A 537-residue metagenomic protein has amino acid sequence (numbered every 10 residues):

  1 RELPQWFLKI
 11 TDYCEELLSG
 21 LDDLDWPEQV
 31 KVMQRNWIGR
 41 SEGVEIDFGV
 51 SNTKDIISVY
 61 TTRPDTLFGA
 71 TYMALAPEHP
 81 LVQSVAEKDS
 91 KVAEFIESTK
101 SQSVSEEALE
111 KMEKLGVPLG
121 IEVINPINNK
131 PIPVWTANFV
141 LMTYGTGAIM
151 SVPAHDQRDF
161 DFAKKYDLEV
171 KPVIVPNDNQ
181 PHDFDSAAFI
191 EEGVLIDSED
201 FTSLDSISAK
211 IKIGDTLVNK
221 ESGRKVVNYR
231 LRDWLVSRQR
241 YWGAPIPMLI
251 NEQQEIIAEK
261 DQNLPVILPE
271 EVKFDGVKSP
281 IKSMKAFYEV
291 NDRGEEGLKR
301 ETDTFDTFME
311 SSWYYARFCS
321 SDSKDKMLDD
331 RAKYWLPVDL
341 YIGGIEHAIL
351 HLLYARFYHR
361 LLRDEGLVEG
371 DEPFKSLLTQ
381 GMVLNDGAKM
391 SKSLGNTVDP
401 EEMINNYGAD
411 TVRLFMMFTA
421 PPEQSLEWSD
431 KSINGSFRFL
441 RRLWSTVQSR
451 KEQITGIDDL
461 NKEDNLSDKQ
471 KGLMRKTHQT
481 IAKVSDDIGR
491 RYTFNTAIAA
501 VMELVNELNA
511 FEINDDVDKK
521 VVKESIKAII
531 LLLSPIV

Functional and structural regions predicted by a protein language model:
R1-I57, A148-Q262, V272, S279-P280 (+3 more regions): Residue patterns forming the tRNA-binding/recognition surfaces of aminoacyl-tRNA synthetases and related DALR
R1-V170, I174-V175, G276-P280, M284-G294 (+3 more regions): NTP-handling and nucleic-acid-processing catalytic cores
R40-E45, V175-D178, D183-D215, N219-V226 (+7 more regions): Long, charged, mostly alpha-helical binding arms that flank functional sites
I57-H79, W234, R240-P247, T302-F318 (+2 more regions): Conserved phosphate/anionic-ligand binding catalytic regions in large, soluble enzymes, centered on
E78-V104, Y166, E295-A316, A355 (+3 more regions): Carboxylate/His-rich catalytic cores and anion/metal-binding grooves
I124-T136, D303-Y341: Active-site-adjacent "gating/activation" loops or surface patches in catalytic cores
D156-F162, Y166-K171, L231, Y314 (+8 more regions): Extended, hydrophobic alpha-helical segments in both membrane/secreted and soluble proteins
E255-R300, D306: Long, His/Glu/Asp-enriched segments that create or flank divalent metal/ion-associated functional microenvironments
